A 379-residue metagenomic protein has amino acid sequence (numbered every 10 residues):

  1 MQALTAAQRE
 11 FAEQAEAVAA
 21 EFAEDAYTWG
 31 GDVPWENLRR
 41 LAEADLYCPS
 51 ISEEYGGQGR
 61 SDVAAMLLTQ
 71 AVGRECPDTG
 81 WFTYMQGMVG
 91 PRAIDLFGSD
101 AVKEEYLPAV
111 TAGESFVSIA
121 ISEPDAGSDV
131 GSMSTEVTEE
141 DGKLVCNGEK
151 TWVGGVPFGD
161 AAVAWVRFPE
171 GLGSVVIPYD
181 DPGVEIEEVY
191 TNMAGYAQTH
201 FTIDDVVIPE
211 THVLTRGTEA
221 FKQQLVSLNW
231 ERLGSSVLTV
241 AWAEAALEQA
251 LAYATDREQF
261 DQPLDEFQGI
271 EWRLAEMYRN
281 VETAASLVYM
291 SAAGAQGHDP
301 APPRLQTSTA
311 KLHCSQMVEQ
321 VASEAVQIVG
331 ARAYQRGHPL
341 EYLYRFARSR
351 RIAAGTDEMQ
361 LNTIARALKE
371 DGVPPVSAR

Functional and structural regions predicted by a protein language model:
M1-C76, M85, F97-V102, A109 (+3 more regions): Alpha-helical interface subdomain recognition
D45, L68-G73, P169, I177-D181 (+1 more regions): Short Ser/Thr-interspersed hydrophobic loop/turn segments at strand-loop and sheet-helix junctions that line or gate
G59-A71, D129-M133, T202, V207-I208: Structural signature of FAD isoalloxazine-binding scaffolds in flavoprotein oxidoreductases
W81-A101, G127-V130: N-terminal glycine-rich flavin-associated loop
G113-I121: A short, Trp-centered hydrophobic/proline-enriched beta-strand micro-motif
S132, D180-P209, V213-R216: Flexible, small-/acidic-enriched active-site or ligand-binding loops
T135-T138: A structural signal for short hydrophobic beta-strand segments in well-ordered beta-sheet cores
K143, N147-E187: A short core secondary-structure module
